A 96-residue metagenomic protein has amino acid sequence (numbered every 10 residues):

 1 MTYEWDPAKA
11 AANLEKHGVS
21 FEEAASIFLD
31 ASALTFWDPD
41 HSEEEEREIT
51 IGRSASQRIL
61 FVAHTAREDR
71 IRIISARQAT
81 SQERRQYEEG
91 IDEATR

Functional and structural regions predicted by a protein language model:
M1-R96: Ribonuclease/tRNase effector modules and their secretory precursors
